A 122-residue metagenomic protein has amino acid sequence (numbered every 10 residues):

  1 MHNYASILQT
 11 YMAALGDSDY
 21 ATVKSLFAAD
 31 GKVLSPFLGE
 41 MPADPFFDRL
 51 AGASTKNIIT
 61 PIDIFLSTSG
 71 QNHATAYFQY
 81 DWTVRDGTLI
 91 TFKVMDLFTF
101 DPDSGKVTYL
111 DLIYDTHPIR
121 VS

Functional and structural regions predicted by a protein language model:
M1, A28-A29, A74: A short alpha-helix capping/helix-coil boundary motif
M1-G16, S104-T108, H117-S122: Terminal "cap-and-tail" regions of soluble proteins that handle hydrophobic small molecules
Q9-G16, S25-G39: Short, solvent-exposed secondary-structure junction/capping segments
D30-T55: Short solvent-exposed beta->alpha transition segments
F47-S122: A beta-strand edge to alpha-helix "cap/lid" segment located at domain peripheries
